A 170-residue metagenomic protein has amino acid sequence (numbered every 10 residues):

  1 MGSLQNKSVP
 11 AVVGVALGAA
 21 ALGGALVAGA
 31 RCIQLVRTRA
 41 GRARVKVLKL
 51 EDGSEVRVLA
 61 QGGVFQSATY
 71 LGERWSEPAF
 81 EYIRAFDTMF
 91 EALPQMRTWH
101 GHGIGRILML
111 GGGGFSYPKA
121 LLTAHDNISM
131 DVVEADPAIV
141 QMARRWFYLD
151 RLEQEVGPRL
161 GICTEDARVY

Functional and structural regions predicted by a protein language model:
M1-S3: Intrinsically disordered, highly charged
K7-R97, T123-A124, W146: Rossmann-like AdoMet
S54, E77-Y170: The AdoMet/dcAdoMet-binding core of the Class I SAM-like
